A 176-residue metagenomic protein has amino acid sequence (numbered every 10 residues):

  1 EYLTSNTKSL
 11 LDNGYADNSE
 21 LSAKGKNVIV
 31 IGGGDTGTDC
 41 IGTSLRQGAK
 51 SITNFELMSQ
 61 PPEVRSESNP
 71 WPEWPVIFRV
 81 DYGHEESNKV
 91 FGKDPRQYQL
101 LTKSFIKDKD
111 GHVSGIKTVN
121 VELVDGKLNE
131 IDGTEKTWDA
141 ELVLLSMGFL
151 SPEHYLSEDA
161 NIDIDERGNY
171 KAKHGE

Functional and structural regions predicted by a protein language model:
E1-G25, V124-E176: FAD-site-proximal beta/loop scaffold in flavoenzymes
A16-N18, E85-P95, Q99-E141: A structured beta-alpha segment of the ubiquitous adenosine-cofactor-binding alpha/beta core
A23-G34: Beta1/beta-strand and adjacent pyrophosphate-binding region of the FAD-binding site in flavoprotein oxidoreductases
G32-G33, E56-S59, Y98-L101, I106 (+5 more regions): Active-site proximal loops enriched in glycine and acidic residues that flank catalytic Cys/His/Asp and coordinate
G37-T38: N-terminal Rossmann-fold NAD(P) dinucleotide-binding loop
I41-L100, S104: Rossmann-like dinucleotide-binding cores of NAD(P)H-dependent redox enzymes
S44-Q47, V121, A160-I162: Short, solvent-exposed amphipathic alpha-helical segments in soluble enzyme and RNA/protein-processing domains
